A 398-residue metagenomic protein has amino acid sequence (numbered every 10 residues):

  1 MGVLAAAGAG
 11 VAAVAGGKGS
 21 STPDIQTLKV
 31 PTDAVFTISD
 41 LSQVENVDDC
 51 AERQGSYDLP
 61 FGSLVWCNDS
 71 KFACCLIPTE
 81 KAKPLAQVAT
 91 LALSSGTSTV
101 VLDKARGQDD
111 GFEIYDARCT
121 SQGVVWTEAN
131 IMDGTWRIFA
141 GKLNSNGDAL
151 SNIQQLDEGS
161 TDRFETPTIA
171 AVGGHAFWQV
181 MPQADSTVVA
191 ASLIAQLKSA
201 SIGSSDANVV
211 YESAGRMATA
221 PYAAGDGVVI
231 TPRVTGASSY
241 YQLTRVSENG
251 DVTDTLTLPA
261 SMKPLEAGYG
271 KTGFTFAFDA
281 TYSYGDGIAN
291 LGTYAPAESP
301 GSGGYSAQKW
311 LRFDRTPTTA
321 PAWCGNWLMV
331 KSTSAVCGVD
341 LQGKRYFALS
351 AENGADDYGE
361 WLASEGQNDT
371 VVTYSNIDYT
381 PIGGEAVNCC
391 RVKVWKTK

Functional and structural regions predicted by a protein language model:
M1-V3: N-terminal export leaders
A15-S63, P78-R106, T135-G159, A184-G215 (+5 more regions): Surface-exposed loop/turn elements that mediate protein-protein interactions on large endomembrane-trafficking
S63-L64, I114-D116, T166-T168, T219-A220 (+3 more regions): Conserved beta-strand position repeated once per blade in WD40 beta-propeller domains
D69-K71, S121-Q122, G173-H175, G225-G227 (+3 more regions): Short coil/turn segments that connect the beta-strands within blades of beta-propeller domains
C75-L76, T127, F177-Q179, I230-P232 (+3 more regions): Residue-level marker for isolated small/hydroxyl-bearing positions within beta-strands of beta-sheet-rich domains
T97-E128, I153: Blade-loop segments of beta-propeller domains
A117, Q122-A129, D133-F139, T281-Y284: Extracellular-facing segments of soluble proteins and assemblies that are Gly/Ser/Thr-biased and enriched in aromatics
E158, D162-P167: Fungal eukaryote-biased detector of long internal structured cores
